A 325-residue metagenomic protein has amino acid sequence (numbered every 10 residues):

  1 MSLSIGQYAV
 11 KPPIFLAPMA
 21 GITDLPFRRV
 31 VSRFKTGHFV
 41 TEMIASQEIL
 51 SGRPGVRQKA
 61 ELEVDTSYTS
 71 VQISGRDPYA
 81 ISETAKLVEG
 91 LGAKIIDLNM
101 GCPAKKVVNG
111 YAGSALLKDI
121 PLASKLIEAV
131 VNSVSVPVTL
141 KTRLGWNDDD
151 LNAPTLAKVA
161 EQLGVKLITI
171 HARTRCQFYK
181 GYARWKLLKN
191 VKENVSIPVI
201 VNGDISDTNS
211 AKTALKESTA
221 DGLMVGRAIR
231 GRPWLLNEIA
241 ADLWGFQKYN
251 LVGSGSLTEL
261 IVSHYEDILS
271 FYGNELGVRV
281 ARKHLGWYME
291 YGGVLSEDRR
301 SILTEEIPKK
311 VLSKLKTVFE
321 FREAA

Functional and structural regions predicted by a protein language model:
M1-S2, G6, V10-F15, A20 (+8 more regions): Alpha/beta catalytic cores of nucleotide-metabolism and tRNA/nucleoside-modifying enzymes
S2-S4, M19-K94: Glycine-rich, positively charged N-terminal anion/phosphate-binding segment
L3-P13, Q47-S70, C102, V107-G110 (+2 more regions): N-terminal small/glycine-rich loop or linker at the start of catalytic domains across soluble metabolic enzymes
I14-P18, F39-T41, T69-I73, I96 (+4 more regions): Hydrophobic faces of well-ordered beta-strands that scaffold small-molecule active sites in alpha/beta enzyme cores
T41, I95-P103, Q162-A172, V225-I229: Non-cysteine beta-strand/loop elements that form the S-adenosyl-L-methionine
I44-L50, P78, M100-S114, A172-Q177: Conserved radical SAM core fold
Y79-A80, T142-T155: Active-site glycine- and acidic-residue-rich loops that bind and position anionic ligands or nucleotide-like cofactors
K105-L122, C176-W185, Q247-K248: Glycine-rich tight-turn/loop motif centered on a GG-T
